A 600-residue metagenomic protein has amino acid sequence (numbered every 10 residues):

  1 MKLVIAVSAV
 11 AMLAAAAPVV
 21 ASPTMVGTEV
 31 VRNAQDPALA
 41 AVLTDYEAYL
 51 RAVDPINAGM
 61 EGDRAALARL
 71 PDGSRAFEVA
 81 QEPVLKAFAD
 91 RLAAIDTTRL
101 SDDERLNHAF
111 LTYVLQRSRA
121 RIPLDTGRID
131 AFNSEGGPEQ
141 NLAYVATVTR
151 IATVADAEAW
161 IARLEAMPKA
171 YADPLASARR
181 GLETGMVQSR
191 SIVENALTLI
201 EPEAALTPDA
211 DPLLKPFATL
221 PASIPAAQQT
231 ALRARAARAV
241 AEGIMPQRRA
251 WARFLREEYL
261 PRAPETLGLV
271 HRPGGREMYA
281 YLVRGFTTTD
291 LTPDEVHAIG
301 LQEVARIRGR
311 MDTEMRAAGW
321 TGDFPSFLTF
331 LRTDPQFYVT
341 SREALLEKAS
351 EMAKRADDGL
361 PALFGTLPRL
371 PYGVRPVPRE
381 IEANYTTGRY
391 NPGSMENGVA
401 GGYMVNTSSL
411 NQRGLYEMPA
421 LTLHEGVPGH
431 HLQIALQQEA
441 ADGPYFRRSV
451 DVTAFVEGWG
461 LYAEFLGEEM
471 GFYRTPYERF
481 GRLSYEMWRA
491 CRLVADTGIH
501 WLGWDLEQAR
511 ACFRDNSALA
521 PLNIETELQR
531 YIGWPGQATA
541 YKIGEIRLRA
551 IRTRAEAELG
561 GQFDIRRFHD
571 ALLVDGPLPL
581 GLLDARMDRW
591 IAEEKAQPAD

Functional and structural regions predicted by a protein language model:
M1-P18: Gram-negative bacterial Sec-dependent N-terminal signal peptides
A21-D600: N-terminal maturation segment of proteins
